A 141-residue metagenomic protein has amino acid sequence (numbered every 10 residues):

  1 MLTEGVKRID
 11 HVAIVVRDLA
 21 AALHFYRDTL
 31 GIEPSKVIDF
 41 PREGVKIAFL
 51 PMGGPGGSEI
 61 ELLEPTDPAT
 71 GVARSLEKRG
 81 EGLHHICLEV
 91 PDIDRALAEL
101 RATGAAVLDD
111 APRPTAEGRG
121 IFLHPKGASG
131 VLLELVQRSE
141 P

Functional and structural regions predicted by a protein language model:
M1-A21, E81-V90, R138-P141: N-terminal beta-strand motif that seeds the catalytic metal site of vicinal oxygen chelate
M1-G5, A48-P51, S58-I60, L88 (+1 more regions): Vicinal oxygen chelate
L2-E4, R8-D10, I32-G44, D67-H84 (+1 more regions): A cross-kingdom feature marking solvent-exposed beta-strand/loop segments within repeated, beta-rich binding/scaffold
I9, A13-V16, Y26, L50 (+5 more regions): Short, structured motif recognition centered on aromatic/hydrophobic residues
A21-A22, R95: Short Gly/charged-rich anion-binding patches and loops
A22-R27, L100: Conserved active-site tyrosine of GNAT-family acetyltransferases
P41-G53: Generic amphipathic, hydrophobic interface segment in small proteins and small subunits
T66-P68, S139-E140: Short, solvent-exposed aromatic-acidic interface loops
